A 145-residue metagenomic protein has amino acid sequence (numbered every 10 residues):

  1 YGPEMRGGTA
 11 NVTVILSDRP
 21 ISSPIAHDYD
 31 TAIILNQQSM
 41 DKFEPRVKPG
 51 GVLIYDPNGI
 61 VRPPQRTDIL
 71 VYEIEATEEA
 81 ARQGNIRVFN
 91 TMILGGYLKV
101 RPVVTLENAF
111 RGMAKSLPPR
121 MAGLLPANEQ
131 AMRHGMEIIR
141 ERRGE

Functional and structural regions predicted by a protein language model:
Y1-E145: Active-site cofactor/cluster-binding pocket
